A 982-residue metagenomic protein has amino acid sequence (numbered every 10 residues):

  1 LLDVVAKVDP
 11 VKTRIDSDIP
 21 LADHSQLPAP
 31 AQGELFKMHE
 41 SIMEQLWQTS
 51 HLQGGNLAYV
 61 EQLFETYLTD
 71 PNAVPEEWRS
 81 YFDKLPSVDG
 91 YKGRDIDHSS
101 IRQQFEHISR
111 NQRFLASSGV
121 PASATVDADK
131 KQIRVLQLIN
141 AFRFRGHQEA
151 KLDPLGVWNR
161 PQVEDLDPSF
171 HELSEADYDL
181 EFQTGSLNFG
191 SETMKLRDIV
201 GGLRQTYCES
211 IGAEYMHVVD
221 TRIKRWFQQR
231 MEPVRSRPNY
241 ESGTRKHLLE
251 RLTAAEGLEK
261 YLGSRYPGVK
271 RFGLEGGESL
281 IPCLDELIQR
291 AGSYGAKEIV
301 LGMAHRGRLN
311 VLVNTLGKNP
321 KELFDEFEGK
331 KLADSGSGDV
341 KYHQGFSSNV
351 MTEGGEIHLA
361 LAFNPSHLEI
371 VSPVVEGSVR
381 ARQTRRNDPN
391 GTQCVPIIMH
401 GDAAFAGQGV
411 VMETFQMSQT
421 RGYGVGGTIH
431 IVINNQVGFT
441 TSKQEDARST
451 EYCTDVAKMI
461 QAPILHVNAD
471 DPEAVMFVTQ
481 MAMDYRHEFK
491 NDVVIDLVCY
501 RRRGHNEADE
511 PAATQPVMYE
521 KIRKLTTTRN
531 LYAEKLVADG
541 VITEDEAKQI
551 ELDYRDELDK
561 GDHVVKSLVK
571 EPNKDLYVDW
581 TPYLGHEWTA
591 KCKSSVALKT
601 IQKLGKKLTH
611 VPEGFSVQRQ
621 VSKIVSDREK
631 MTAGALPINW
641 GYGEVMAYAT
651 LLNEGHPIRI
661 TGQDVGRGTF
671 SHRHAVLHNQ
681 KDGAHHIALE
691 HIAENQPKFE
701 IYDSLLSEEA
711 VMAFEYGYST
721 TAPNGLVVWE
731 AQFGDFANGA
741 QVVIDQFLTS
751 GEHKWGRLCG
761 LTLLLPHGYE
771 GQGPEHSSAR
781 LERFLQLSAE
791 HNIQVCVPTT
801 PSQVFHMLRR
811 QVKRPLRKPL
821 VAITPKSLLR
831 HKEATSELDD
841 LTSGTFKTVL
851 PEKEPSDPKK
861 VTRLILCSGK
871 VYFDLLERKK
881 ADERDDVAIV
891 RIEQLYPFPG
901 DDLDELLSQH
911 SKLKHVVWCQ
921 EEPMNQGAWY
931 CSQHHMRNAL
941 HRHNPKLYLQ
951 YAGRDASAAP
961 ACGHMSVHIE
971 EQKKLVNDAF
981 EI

Functional and structural regions predicted by a protein language model:
H39-E44, Q53, D83, G90 (+7 more regions): Thiamine diphosphate
M43-K92: Subset of Sec-pathway N-terminal targeting signals
L85-L280, A296: Extended, charge-enriched "interface" segments that sit outside catalytic cores
Q137-P154, E286-T315, L368, I398-Q419 (+6 more regions): Conserved phosphate/anionic-ligand binding catalytic regions in large, soluble enzymes, centered on
F142-R145, E149-F182, S186-R197, G202 (+6 more regions): Glycine/aspartate-rich loop-and-adjacent alpha/beta segment that forms the canonical ThDP
S236-L258, F324-E376, R380-N387, A688 (+1 more regions): Active-site cores of enzymes that catalyze phosphoryl transfer or operate on phosphate-rich substrates
K297-Q461, L465, F670-A722: Cofactor-binding active-site loop characterized by glycine-rich and histidine/acidic residues
R529, D539, T543-I658: Hard-cation-handling environments
